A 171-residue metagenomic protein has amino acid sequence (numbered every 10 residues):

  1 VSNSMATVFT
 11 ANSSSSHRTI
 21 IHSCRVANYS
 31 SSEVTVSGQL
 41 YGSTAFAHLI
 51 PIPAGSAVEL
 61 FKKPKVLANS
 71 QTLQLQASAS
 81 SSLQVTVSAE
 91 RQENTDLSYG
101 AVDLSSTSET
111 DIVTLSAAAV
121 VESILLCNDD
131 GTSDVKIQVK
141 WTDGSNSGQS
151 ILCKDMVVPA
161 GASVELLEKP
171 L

Functional and structural regions predicted by a protein language model:
V1-T19, S23, A27, S78-A119 (+4 more regions): C-terminal interaction-tip segments
S31-S32, G131-S133: Extracellular acidic loop/turn motifs
S37-Q39, T86-S88, K136-T142: Beta-strand signatures of extracellular beta-sandwich domains
L40-T72, S145-L171: Intrinsically disordered, low-complexity Pro/Gly/Ser/Thr-rich segments with frequent PxxP/GP/PP motifs and embedded
L73-A77: Extracellular beta-strand-rich recognition modules
